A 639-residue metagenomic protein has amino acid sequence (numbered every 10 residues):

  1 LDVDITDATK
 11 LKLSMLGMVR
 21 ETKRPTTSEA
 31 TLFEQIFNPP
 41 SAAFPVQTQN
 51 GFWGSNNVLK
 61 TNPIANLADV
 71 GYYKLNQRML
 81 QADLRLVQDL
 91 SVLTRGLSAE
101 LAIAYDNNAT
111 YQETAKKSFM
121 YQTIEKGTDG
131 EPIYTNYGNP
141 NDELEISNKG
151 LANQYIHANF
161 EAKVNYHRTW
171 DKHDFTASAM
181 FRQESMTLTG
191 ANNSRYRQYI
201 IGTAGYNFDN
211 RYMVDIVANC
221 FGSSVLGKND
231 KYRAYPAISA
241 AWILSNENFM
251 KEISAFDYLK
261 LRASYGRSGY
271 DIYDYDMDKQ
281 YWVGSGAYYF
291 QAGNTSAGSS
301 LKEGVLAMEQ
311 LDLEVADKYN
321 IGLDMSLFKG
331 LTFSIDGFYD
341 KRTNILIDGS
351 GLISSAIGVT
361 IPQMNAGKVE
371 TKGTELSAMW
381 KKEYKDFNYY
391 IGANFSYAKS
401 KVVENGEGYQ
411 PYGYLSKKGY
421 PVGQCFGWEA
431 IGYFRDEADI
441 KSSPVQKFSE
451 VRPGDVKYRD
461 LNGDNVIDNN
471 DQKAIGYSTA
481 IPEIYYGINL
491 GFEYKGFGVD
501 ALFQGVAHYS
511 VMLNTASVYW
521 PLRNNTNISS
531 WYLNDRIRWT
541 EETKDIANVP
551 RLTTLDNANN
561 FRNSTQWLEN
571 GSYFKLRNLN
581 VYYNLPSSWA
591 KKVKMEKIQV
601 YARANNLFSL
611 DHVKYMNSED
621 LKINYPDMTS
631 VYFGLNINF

Functional and structural regions predicted by a protein language model:
D2-T9, L13-V19, K23-E29, E34-P39 (+5 more regions): Extracellular/periplasmic, surface-exposed regions of secreted and cell-surface proteins
K23, D468, S510-N514: A short, polar/proline- and glycine-enriched secondary-structure boundary/capping micro-motif
K116-S118, Y196, G408-Y409, G505-A507 (+1 more regions): Short Gly/aromatic-enriched secondary-structure transition segments
A177-S185, M213-G222, Y458-I481: Catalytic-site beta-strand/loop segments enriched in glycine and acidic/polar residues
E383-A480, W520, N527-S529, R538-T543: Conserved small-residue
A480-L513: Glycine-rich, aromatic-lined ligand/substrate-binding cores of catalytic and carbohydrate-binding domains
V506-V600, A604: Extracytoplasmic gating/loop element in the C-terminal half of outer-membrane beta-barrel translocons and assembly
